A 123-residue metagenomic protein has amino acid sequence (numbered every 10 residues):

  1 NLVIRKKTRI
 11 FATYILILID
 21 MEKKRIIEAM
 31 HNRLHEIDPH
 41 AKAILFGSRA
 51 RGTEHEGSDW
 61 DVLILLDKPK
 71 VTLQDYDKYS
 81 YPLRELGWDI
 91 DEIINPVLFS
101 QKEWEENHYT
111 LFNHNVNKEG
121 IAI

Functional and structural regions predicted by a protein language model:
V3-K42, A50-E56, D67-I123: Catalytic core of pol beta-like nucleotidyltransferases
D61-L65: Short, aliphatic-rich beta-strand segments
